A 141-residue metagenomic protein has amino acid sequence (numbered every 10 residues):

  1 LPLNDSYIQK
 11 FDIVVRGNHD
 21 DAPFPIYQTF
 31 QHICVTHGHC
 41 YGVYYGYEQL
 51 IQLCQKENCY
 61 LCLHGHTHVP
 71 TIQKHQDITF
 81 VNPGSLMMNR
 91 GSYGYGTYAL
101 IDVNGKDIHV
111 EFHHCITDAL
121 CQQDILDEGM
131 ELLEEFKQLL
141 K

Functional and structural regions predicted by a protein language model:
L1-F30: Core catalytic region of metal-dependent phosphoesterases/phosphodiesterases, especially metallo-beta-lactamase-like
N4-I8, L50-C54, Y98: Short amphipathic alpha-helical segments and helix-helix/interface helices
D5-S6, I26-Y27, Y47-E48, K74-D77 (+1 more regions): Short amphipathic alpha-helical segments
D12, I33, V110: Hydrophobic anchor at the start of a short beta-strand that flanks the dinucleotide cofactor-binding loop
I13-N18, V35-G38, L61-H66, V81-G84: Active-site neighborhood of phospho(di)ester-bond hydrolases with catalytic His/Asp-centered motifs
D21-E57, M87-S92, Q122: Active-site-proximal segments of metal-dependent phosphoesterases and phosphodiesterases across multiple
P70-I72: Residue-level recognition of beta-strand microenvironments
K74-K141: Acidic, His/Gly-rich catalytic cores of divalent-metal-dependent hydrolytic chemistry
